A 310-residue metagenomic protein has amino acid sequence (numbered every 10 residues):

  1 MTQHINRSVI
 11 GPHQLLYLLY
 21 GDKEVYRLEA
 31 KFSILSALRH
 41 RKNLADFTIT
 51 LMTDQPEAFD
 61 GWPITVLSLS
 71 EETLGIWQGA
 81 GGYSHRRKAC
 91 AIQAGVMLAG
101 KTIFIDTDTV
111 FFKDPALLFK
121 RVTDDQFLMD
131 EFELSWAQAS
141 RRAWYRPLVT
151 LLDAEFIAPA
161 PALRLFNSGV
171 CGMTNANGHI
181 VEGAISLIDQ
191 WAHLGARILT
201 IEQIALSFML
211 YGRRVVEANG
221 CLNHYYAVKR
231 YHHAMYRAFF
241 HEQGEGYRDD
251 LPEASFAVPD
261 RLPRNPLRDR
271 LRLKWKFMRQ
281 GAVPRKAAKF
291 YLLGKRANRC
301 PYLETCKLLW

Functional and structural regions predicted by a protein language model:
M1-W310: Glycosyltransferase catalytic domains, chiefly GT-A lineage
